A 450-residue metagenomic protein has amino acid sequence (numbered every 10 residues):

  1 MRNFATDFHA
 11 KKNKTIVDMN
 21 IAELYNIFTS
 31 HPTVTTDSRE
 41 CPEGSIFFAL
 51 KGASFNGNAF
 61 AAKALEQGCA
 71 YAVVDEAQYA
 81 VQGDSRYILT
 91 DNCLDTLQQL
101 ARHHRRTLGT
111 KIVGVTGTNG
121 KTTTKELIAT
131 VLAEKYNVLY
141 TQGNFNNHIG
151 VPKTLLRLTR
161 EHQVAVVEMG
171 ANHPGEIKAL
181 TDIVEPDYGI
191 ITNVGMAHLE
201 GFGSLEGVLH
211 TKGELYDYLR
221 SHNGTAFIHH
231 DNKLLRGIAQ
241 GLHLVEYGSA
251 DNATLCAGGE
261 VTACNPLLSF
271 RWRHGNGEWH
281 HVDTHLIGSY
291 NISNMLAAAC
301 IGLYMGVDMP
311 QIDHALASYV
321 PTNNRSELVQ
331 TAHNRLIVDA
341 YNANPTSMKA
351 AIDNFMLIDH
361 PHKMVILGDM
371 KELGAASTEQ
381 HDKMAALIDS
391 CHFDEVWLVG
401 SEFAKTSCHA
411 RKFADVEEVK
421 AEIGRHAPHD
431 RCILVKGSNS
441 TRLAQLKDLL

Functional and structural regions predicted by a protein language model:
N3-Q99, H103, I287, I358 (+2 more regions): N-terminal leader/targeting and accessory segments in enzymes
H9, D95-H230, L234-L242, A421-R425 (+2 more regions): Phosphate-binding loop of NTP-binding sites
A22, Q78-G83, I190-R335, H360-P361 (+3 more regions): Acidic, Mg2+-coordinating active-site environments of NTP-dependent enzymes
S45, A64, L100, V115 (+13 more regions): Residue-level signal for inorganic ion chemistry
G52-F55, P321-N324, A340-K412, S438: Active-site beta-alpha connecting loops in nucleotide-dependent enzymes
A61, I177, Y216, I352 (+1 more regions): Generic hydrophobic/aromatic pocket-lining and core-packing "Φ" positions
V115, N323-R325, L443-L446: ATP-dependent carboxylate/acyl-activation modules
K412, R431-D448: Peripheral docking tails and interdomain loops at the edges of cofactor- or intermediate-handling domains
